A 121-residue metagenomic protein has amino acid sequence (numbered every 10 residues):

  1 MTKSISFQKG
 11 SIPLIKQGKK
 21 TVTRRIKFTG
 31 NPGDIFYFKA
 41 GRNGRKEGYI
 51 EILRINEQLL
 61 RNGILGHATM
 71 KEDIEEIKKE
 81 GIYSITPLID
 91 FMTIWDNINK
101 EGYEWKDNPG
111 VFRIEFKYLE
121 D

Functional and structural regions predicted by a protein language model:
M1-D121: Structured alpha/beta reader/binder surfaces that contact nucleic acids or chromatin modification marks
